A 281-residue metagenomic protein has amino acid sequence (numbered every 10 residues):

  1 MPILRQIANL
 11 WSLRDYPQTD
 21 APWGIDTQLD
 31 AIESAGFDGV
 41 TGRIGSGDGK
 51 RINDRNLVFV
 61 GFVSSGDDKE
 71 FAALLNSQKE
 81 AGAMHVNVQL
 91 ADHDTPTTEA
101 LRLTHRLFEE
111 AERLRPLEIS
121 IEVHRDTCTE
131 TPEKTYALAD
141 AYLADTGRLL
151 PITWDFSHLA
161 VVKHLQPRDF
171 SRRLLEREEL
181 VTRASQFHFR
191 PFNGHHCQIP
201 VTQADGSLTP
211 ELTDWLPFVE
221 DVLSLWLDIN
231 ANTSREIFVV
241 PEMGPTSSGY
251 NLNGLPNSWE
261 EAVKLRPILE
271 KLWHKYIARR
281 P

Functional and structural regions predicted by a protein language model:
M1-Q6, L10-W23, S77, A81-G82 (+4 more regions): Histidine-acidic metal/acid-base catalytic patches
P17-P22, F37-R51, V63-A72, H93-E99 (+3 more regions): Acidic-and-aromatic substrate-binding clefts and catalytic sites of carbohydrate-active enzymes
W23-G47, S77-H85: Catalytic domains of carbohydrate-active enzymes, especially glycoside hydrolases
A31-I32, R51-I52, Q78, A111 (+1 more regions): Generic structural signal for hydrophobic
G39-T41, V60-G61, V86-N87, T153 (+2 more regions): Conserved beta-strand positions in the central sheet of alpha/beta enzyme cores
R51-F59: Glycine-rich loop at the start of a catalytic domain that most often binds anionic cofactors/ligands
V58-P151: Active-site acidic/histidine proton-transfer and metal-coordination neighborhood in alpha/beta enzyme cores
